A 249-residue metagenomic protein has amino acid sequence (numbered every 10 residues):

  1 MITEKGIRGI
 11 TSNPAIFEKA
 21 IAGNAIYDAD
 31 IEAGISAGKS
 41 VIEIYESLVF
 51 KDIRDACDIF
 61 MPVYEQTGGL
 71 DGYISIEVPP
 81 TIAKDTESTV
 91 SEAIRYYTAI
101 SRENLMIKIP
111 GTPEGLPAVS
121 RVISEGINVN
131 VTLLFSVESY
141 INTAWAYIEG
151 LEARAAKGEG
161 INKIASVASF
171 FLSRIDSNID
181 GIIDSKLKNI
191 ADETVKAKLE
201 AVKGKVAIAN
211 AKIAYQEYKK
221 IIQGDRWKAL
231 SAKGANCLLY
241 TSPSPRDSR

Functional and structural regions predicted by a protein language model:
M1-I10, A15-A20: An N-terminal structural lobe/cap that precedes and organizes the functional/catalytic core across diverse proteins
G6-I7, R121-V129: Glycine-enriched alpha-helix->loop->beta-strand junction motifs that scaffold or abut catalytic
N13, I76, V122: Conserved, mostly hydrophobic/aromatic
F17, I26-I107, G111-E114: Active-site beta->alpha loop and helix N-cap motifs at the rims of alpha/beta catalytic domains
N104-T112, N128-V137: Catalytic beta/alpha-barrel core
L133-F170: Catalytic or ion-translocation cores adjacent to nucleophile or general acid/base/metal-coordination motifs in diverse
I164-L172, D176-Y215, K219: A conserved active-site cap/scaffold subdomain adjacent to cofactor or substrate pockets
Y240-D247: Conserved small/polar residues in nucleotide/adenosyl-binding loops
